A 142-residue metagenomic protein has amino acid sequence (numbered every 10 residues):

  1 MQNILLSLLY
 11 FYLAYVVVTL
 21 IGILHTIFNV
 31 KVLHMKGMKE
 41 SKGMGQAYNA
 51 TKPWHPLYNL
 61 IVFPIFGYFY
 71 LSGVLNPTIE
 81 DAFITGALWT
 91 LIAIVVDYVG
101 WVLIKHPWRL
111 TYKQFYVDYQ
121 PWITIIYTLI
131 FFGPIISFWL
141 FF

Functional and structural regions predicted by a protein language model:
M1-F142: Juxtamembrane/disordered regions of integral membrane proteins
